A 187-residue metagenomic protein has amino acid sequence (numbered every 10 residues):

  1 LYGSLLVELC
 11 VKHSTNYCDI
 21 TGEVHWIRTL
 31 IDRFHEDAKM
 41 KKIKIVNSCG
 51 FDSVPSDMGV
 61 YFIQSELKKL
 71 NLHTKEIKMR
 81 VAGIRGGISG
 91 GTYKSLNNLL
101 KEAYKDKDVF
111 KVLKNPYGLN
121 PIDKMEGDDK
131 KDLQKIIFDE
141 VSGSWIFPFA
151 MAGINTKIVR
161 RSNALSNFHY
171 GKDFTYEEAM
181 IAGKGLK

Functional and structural regions predicted by a protein language model:
L1: Rossmann-like NAD(P)-binding element
S4-V7, T21-I43: Rossmann-fold NAD(P)-binding glycine/threonine-rich loop
S14: Glycine-centered flexible beta-alpha turn that most often forms the glycine-rich phosphate-binding loop
V24-W26, G50-D57, R85: Gly/Ser/Thr-rich loops at beta-strand to alpha-helix junctions that form or flank small-molecule/cofactor-binding
M40-K42, Y61, S65-K187: C-terminal catalytic/substrate-binding lobe primarily of soluble NAD(P)-dependent oxidoreductases
